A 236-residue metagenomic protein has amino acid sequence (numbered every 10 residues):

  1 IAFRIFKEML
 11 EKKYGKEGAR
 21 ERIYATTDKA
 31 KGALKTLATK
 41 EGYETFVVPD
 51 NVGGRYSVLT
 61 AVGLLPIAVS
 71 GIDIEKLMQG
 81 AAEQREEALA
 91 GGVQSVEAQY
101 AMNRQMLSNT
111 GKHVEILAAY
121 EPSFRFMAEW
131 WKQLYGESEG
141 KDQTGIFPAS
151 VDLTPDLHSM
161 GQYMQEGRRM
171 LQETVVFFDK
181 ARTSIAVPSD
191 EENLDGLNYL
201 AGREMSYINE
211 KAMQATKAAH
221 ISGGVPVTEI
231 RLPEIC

Functional and structural regions predicted by a protein language model:
I1, L59, L153-T154, D179-R182 (+3 more regions): Conserved, well-structured ligand/cofactor-binding cores
I1-G91: Glycine-rich phosphate-binding loops that contact phosphosugars or nucleotide phosphates
R4, E8, Q133, Q162 (+1 more regions): Short, well-ordered alpha-helices that flank and scaffold nucleotide-derived cofactor binding pockets
R4, G32-K35, E129, E210-Q214: Short, surface-exposed alpha-helical segments at coil->helix boundaries
K16, L37-T39, S138-E139, A218-G224: Short, conserved catalytic or adaptor-binding loops enriched in Gly and charged residues
Y24-T26, E44-F46, A118, E173-F177 (+1 more regions): Hydrophobic/aromatic beta-strand patches that form the interior of the parallel beta-sheet core in alpha/beta enzyme
P49-R55, Y120, P148-L153, P233: Active-site nucleophile and cofactor-binding loops and adjacent substrate-binding regions of central metabolic enzymes
I72-M78, E86-A212: Acidic catalytic cores of enzymes that act on phosphate-bearing nucleotides/polynucleotides
